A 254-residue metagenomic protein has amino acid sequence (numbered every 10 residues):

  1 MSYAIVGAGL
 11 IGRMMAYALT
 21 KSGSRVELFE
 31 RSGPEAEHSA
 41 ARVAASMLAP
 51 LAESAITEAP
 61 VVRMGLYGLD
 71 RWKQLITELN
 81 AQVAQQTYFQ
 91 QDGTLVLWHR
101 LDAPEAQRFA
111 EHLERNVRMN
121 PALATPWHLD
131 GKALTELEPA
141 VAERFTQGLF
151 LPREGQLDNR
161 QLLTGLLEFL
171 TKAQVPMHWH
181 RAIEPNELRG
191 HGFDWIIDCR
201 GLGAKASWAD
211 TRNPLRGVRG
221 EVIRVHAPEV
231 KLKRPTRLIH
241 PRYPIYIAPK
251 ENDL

Functional and structural regions predicted by a protein language model:
M1-G9: Beta1/beta-strand and adjacent pyrophosphate-binding region of the FAD-binding site in flavoprotein oxidoreductases
A4, E27-F29: Conserved beta-strand positions in the Rossmann-like core of class I SAM-dependent methyltransferases
M14-S24, R31, R42, M47 (+2 more regions): Active-site substrate-recognition segment that forms the wall of the catalytic cavity or substrate channel
E30, L129-G131, M177-A182: Short loop/edge segments at beta-strand edges and connector loops that shape dinucleotide/nucleotide cofactor-binding
G33-E35: Helix N-cap at the beta1-alpha1 junction of Rossmann-like dinucleotide-binding domains, i.e., the first residues
A45-A133: Dinucleotide-binding Rossmann-like beta1-alpha1 core, especially the glycine-rich loop that anchors the ADP
V141-W195, C199, G203-A206: Helical element adjacent to the flavin cofactor pocket in flavoenzyme catalytic cores
